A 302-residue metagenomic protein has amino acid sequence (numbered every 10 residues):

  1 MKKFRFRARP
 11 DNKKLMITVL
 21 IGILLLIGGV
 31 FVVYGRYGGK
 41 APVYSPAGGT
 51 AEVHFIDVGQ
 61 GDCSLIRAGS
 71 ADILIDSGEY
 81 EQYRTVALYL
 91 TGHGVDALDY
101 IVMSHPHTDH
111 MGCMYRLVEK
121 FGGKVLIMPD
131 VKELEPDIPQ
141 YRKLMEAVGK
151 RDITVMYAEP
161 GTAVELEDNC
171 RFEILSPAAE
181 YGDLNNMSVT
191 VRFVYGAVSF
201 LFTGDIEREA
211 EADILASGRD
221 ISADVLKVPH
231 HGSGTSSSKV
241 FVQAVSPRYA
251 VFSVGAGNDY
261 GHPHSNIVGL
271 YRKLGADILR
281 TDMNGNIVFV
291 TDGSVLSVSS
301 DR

Functional and structural regions predicted by a protein language model:
K2-R302: Non-globular, low-confidence helical/coil segments that flank catalytic cores
